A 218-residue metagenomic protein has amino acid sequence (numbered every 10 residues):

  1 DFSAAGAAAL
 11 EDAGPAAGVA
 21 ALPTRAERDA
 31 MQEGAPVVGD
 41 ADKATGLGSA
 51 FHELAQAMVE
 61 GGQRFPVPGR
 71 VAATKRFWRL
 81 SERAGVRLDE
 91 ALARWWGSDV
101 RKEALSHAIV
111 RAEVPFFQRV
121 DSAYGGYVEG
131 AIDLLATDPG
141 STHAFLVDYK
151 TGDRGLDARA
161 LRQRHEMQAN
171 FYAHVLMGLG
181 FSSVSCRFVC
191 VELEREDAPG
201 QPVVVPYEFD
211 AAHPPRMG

Functional and structural regions predicted by a protein language model:
D1, H143-F145, S185-R187: Beta-sheet entry/capping signal
D1-D138, R164-E166, N170, H174 (+2 more regions): Nuclease catalytic cores
G61-G62, A123-Y124, D157-R159, A198-Q201: Short conserved micro-motifs at the rims of enzyme active sites and ligand-binding pockets
E113, V147-K150, V189: Generic beta-strand/beta-sheet core signal
G125-E129, T142-A144, G200-V204: Short, mixed charged/polar active-site loops that provide acid/base catalysis or chelate metal/phosphate cofactors
E129-D153: Active-site-adjacent "gating/activation" loops or surface patches in catalytic cores
Y149-R162, L193: Short beta-strand-loop-alpha-helix junction that forms the active-site gateway of nucleic-acid-processing nucleases
H174-G218: Metal-dependent nuclease catalytic regions and adjoining charged, substrate-binding loops involved in nucleic-acid end
